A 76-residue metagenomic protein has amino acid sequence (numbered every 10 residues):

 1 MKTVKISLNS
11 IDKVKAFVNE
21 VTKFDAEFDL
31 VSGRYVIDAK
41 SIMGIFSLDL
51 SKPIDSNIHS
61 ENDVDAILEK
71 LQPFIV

Functional and structural regions predicted by a protein language model:
M1, V31, L48-K52: Short glycine-enriched loop/turn motifs at secondary-structure junctions
M1-S7: Short glycine-/aliphatic-rich beta-strand segments at the starts of folded cytosolic domains
V4, N19-T22, D29, N57 (+2 more regions): N-terminal intrinsically disordered, cationic/polar leader segments that include organellar targeting peptides
I6, R34, S56: Glycine- and other small-residue-rich loops at beta-strand/loop junctions that grip anionic moieties
N9-K13, G33, E61-D63: Generic structural motif
I11-E27, Y35-L50: Amphipathic alpha-helical interaction surfaces in cytosolic regulatory modules
S47-V76: C-terminal structural segments of small proteins and small subunits
